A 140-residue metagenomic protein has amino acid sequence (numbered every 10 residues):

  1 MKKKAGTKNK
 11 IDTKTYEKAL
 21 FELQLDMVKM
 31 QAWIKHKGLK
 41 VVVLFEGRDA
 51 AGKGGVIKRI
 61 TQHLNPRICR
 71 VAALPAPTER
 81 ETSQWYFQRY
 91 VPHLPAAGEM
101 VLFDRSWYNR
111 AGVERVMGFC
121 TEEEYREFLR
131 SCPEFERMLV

Functional and structural regions predicted by a protein language model:
M1-V140: Glycine-rich phosphate-binding loop of ATP-dependent small-molecule kinases
